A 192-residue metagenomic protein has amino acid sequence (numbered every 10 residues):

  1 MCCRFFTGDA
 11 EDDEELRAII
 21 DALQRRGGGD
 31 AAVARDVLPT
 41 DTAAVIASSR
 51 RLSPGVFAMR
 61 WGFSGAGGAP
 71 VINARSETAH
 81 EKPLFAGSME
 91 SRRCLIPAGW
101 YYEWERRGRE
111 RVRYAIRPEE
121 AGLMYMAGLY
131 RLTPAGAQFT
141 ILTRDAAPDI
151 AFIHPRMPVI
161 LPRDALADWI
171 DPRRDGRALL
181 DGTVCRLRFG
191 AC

Functional and structural regions predicted by a protein language model:
M1-C192: Short linear sequence motif anchored by a di-proline
